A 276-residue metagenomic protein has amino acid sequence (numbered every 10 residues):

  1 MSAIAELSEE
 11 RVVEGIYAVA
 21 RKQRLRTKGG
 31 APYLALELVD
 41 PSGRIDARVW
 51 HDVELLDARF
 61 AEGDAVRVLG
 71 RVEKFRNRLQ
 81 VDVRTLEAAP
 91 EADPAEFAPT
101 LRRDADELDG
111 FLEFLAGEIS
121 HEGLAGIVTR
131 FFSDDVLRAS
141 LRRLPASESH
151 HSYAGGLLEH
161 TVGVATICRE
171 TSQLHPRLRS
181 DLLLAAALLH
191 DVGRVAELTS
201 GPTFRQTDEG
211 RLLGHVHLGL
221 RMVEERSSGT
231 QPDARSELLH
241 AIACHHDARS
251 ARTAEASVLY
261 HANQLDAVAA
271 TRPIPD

Functional and structural regions predicted by a protein language model:
M1-A18: OB-fold nucleic-acid-binding modules
Y17, G63, V164, N263: Divalent metal-coordination and catalytic microenvironments
R21-P32, I45-A98: OB-fold single-stranded nucleic acid-binding module
A35-D40: Short, acidic/hydrophobic/Gly-rich beta-strand patch recurrent on exposed beta strands that often constitutes part
Q80-L144: Extended, charge-rich, solvent-exposed interface segments
L124-I167, V192-G193: A short mid-domain helix/strand-loop element embedded in enzyme catalytic domains that forms or borders the active-site
S149, Y153, E159-H160, R169-P275: Divalent metal-dependent catalytic cores for phosphoryl transfer on phosphate-bearing substrates
